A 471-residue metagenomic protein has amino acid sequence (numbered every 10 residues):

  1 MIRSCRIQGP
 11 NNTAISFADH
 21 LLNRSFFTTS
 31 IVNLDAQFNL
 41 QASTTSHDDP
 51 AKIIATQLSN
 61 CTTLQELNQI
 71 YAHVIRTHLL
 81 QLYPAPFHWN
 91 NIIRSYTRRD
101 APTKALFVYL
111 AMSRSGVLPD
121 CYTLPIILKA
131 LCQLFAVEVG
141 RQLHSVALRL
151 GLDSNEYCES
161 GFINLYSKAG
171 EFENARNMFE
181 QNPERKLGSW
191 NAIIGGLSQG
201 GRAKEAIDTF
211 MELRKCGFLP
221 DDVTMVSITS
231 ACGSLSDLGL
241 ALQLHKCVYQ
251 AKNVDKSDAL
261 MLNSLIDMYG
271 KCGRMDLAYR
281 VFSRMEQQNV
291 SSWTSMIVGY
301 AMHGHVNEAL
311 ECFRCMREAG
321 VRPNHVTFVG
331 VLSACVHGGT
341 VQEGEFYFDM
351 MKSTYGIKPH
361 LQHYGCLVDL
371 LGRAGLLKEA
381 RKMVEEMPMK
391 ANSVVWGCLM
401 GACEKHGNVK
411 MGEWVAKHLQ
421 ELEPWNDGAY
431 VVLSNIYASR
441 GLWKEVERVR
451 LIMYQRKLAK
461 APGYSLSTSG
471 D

Functional and structural regions predicted by a protein language model:
M1-K186, G195-D471: Terminal (and in a subset, N-terminal) low-complexity or junction segments at the ends of helical repeat RNA-binding
